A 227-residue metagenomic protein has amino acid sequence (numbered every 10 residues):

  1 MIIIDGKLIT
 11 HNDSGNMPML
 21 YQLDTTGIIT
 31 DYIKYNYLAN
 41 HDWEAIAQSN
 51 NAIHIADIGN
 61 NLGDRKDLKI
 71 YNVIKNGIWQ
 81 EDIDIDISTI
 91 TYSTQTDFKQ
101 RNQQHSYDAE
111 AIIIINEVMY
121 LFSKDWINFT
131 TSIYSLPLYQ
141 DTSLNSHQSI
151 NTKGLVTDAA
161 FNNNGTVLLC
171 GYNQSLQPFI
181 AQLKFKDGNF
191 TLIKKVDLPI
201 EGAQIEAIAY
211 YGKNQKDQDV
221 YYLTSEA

Functional and structural regions predicted by a protein language model:
M1-A227: Sequence/structural signature of beta-propeller domains
